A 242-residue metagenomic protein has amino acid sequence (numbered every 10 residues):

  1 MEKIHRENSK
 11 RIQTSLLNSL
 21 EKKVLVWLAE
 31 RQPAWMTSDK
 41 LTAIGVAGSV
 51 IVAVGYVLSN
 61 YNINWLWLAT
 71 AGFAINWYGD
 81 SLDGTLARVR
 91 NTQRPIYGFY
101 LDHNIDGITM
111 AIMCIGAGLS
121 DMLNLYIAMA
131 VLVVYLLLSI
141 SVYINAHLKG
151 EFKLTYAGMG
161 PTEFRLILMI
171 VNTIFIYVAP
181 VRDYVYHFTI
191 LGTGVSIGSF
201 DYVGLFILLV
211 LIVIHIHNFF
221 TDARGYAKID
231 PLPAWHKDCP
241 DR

Functional and structural regions predicted by a protein language model:
M1-T70, I115-R242: Hydrophobic alpha-helical transmembrane segments
A71-I115, S141-L148, H217-R224: Acidic (Asp/Glu-rich) catalytic motifs at the cytosolic membrane interface
